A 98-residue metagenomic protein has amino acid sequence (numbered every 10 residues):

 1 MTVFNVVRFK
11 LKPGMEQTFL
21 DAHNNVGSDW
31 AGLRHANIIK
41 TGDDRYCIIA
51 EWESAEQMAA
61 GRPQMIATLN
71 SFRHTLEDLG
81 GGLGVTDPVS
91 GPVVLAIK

Functional and structural regions predicted by a protein language model:
M1-F4, R8-K10, R34-C47, S71-K98: Glycine-rich beta-strand-turn "strand-cap" elements at beta-sheet edges
N5, M15, G42, A60-P63: Aromatic-enriched hydrophobic runs in primary sequence
R8-L20: Short, surface-exposed ligand-recognition loops at beta-strand->loop->(often short) alpha-helix junctions that present
K12-G14, D44, E56: A short, structured loop/turn motif at beta-sheet edges
Q17-F19, Y46-I48, M58-A60, K98: Short acidic, gly/pro-rich beta-turn/loop elements at beta-sheet edges and active-site/ligand-binding grooves
N24-H35, E51-D87: An amphipathic, aromatic/His-enriched active-site/gating alpha helix that lines ligand/cofactor pockets
